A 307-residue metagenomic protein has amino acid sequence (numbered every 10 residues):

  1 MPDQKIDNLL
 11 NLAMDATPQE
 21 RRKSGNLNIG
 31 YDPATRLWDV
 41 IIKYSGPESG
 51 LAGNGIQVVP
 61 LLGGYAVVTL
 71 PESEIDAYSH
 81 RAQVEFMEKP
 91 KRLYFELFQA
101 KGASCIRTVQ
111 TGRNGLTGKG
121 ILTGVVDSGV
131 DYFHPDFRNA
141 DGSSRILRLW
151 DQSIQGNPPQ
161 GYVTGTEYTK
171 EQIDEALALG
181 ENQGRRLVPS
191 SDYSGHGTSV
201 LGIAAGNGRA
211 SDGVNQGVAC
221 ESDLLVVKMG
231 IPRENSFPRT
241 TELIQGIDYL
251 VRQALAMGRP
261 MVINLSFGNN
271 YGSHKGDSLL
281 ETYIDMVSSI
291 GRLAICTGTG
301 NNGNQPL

Functional and structural regions predicted by a protein language model:
M1-V67, E72-N114, L122, G142: Autoinhibitory N-terminal propeptides
L70, S79, E88-K91, V125-S128 (+6 more regions): Glycine-rich, histidine-containing beta strand-loop boundary motifs that form or position
S79-V84, N139-D141, T282-I290: Short, surface-exposed basic-aromatic patches at helix termini and helix-loop junctions that form
L93-E96, I154, G303-Q305: Short gly/pro/ser/thr-enriched loop/turn and capping motifs at secondary-structure boundaries
G102, F137-G142, D277-L280: Short, glycine/charged-enriched secondary-structure capping and boundary segments
T111-T241, G258-R259, I290-R292: Subtilisin-like serine protease catalytic core
I231-L307: Substrate-binding/access-modulating region of protease and related hydrolase catalytic domains
